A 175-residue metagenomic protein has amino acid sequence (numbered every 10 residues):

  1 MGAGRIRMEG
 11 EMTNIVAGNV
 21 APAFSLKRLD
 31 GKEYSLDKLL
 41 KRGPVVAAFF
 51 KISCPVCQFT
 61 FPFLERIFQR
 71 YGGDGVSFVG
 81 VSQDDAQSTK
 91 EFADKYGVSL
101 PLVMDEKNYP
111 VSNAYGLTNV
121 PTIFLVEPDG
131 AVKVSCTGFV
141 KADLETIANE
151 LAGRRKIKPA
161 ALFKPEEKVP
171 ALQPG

Functional and structural regions predicted by a protein language model:
G4-D37: N-terminal "domain-start" segment that seeds a small globular fold
L36-Q58, L64: Short active-site neighborhood of thiol/selenol oxidoreductases, capturing the structured segment around
K41-R42, T122, F139-A142: A short acidic/small-residue loop/turn micro-motif
Q58-Y96, N108-V111: Structural microenvironment flanking redox-active thiols in thiol-disulfide oxidoreductases
D94-E127: Short, internal strand/loop/helix patches that form the active-site neighborhood or redox-interaction surface
P128-G175: Thiol-/selenol-based redox modules, centered on thioredoxin-like and closely related oxidoreductase domains
